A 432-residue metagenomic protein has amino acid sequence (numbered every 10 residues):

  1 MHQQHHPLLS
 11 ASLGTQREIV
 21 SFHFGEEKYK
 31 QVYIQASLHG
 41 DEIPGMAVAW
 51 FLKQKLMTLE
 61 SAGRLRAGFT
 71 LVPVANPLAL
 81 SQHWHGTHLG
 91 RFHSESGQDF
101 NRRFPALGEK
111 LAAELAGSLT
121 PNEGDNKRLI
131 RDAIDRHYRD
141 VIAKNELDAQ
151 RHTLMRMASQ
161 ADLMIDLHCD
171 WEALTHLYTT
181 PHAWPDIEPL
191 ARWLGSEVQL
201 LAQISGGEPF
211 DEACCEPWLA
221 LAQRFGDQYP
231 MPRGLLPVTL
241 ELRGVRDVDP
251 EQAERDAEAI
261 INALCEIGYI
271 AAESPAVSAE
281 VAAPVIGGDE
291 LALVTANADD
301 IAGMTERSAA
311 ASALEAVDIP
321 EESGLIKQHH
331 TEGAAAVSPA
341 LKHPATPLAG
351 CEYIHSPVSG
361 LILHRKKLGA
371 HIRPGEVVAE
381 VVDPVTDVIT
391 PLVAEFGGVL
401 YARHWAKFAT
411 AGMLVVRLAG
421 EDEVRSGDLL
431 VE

Functional and structural regions predicted by a protein language model:
M1-E432: Structured catalytic-domain cores with a bias toward divalent-metal coordination
